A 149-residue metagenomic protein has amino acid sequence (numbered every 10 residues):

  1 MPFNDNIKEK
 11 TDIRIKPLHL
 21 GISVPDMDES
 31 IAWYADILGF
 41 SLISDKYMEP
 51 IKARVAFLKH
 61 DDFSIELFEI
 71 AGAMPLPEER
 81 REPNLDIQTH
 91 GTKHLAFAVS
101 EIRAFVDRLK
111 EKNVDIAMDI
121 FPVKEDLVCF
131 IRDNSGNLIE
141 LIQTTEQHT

Functional and structural regions predicted by a protein language model:
M1-I13, A56-F57, F97, R103-T149: Vicinal oxygen chelate
K8, S44, R80-D86: Short, P/G- and charge-enriched loop/turn segments at secondary-structure junctions
R14, S23-I65: Core segments of cupin and vicinal oxygen chelate
L20, L95: Hydrophobic adenine-recognition pocket in adenosine-nucleotide-binding enzymes
D26-M27, S100-I102: Helix N-cap motif at beta-to-alpha junctions
D61, F68-G72, T144: Generic beta-structure capping elements
E66-I70, L76, N84-I87: Helix-adjacent hinge/juxtasegments
